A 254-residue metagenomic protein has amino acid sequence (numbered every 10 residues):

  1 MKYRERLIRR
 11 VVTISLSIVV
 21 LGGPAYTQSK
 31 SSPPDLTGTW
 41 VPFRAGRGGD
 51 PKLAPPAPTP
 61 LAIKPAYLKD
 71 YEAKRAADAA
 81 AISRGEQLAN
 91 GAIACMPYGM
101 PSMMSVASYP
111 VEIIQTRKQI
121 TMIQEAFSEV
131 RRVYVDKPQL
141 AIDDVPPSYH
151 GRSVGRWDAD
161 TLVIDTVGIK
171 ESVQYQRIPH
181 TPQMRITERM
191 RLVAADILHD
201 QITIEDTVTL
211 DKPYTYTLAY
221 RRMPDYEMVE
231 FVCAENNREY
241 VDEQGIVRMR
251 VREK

Functional and structural regions predicted by a protein language model:
K2-Y3, V12, G23-K254: PEST-like low-complexity, intrinsically disordered acidic/proline/serine-rich tracts that flank trafficking/processing
I8-L16: Sec-dependent signal peptide hydrophobic core
V19-L21: Low-complexity, intrinsically disordered segments with a bias for serine/threonine
